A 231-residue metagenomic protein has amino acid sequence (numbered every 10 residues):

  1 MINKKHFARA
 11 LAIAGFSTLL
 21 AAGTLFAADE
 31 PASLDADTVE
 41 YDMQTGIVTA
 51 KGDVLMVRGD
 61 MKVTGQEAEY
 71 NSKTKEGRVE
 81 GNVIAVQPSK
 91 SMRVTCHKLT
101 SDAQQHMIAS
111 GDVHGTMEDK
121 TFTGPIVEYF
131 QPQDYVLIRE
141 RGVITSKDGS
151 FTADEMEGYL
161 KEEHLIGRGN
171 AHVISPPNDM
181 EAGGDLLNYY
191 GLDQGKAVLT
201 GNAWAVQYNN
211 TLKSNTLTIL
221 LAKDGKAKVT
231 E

Functional and structural regions predicted by a protein language model:
M1-E231: Mature-chain termini and adjacent capping regions
